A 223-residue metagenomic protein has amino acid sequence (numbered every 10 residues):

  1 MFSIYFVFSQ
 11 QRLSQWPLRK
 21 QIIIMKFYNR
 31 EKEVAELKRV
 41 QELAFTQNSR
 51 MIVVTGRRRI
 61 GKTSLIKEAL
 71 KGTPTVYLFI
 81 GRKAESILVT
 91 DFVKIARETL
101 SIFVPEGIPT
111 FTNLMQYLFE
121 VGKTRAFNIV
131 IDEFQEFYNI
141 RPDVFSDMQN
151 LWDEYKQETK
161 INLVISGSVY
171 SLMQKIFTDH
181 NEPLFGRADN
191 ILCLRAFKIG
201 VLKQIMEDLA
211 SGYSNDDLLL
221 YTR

Functional and structural regions predicted by a protein language model:
M1-R223: Phosphate-binding site recognition
